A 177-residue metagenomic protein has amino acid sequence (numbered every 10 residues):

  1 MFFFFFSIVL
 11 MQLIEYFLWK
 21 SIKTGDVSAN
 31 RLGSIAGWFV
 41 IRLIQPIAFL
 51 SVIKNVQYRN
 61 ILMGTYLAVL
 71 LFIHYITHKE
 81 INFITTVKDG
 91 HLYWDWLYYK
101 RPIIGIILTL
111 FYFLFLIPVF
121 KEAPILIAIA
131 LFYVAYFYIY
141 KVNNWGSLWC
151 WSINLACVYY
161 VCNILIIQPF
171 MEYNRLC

Functional and structural regions predicted by a protein language model:
M1, K23-A29, L50-L62, I117-P124 (+1 more regions): Membrane-interface helix-boundary motifs at transmembrane edges
F3-L18, F132-F137: Hydrophobic alpha-helical transmembrane segments of multi-pass membrane proteins
F4-I8, L62-Y66, I129: Hydrophobic alpha-helical transmembrane segments of polytopic
L10, I14-V27, I35-G64: Internal transmembrane alpha-helix with an interfacial aromatic "cap," most often the third helix
G25-A36, D89-Y93, G146-I153: Non-cytosolic membrane-interface motifs at loop->transmembrane helix junctions
W38-K54, G105-L116, I153-E172: Hydrophobic cores of alpha-helical transmembrane segments in multi-pass inner/ER membrane proteins, independent
I47-L114: Membrane-proximal helix-loop-helix units in multi-pass membrane proteins
K121-C177: C-terminal transmembrane-bundle signature of multipass membrane proteins, characterized by strong activation on
